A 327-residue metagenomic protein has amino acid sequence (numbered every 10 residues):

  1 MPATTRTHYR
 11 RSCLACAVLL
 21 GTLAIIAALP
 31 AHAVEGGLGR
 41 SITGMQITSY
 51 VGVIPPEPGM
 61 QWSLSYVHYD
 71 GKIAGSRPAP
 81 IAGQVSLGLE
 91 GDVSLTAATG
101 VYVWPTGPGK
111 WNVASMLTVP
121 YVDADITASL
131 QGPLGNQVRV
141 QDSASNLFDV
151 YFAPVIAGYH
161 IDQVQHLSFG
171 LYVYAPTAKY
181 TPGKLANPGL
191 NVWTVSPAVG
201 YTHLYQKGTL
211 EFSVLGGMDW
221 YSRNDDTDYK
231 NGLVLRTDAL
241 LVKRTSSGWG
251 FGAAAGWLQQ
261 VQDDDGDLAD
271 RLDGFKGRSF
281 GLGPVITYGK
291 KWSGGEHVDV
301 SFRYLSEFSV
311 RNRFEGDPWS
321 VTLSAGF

Functional and structural regions predicted by a protein language model:
E35-G36, V51-G59, G71-I73, P105-A114 (+5 more regions): Short loop/turn motifs that connect adjacent beta-strands in outer-membrane beta-barrel proteins
E35-S41, D70-L95, L130, G135-D142 (+1 more regions): Surface-exposed strand-loop-strand hairpins of Gram-negative outer-membrane beta-barrel proteins
G37, G75, A82-G83, N224-F327: Outer membrane beta-barrel transmembrane domains
G52-V53, L64, A97-Y102, F152-G158 (+7 more regions): Residues on the lipid-exposed face of transmembrane beta-strands in outer-membrane beta-barrel proteins
M60-L64, W111-V119, Q165-L171, V195 (+7 more regions): Transmembrane beta-strands of outer-membrane beta-barrel proteins
V67-Y69, T118-V122, Y172-P176, L215-Y221 (+3 more regions): Outer-membrane beta-barrel pore domains and translocons
E90-A98, A144-Y151, G189-V195, Y229-L235 (+2 more regions): Residues that define the transmembrane beta-barrel architecture of outer-membrane proteins
W111-A114, P120-K230, D273-F275: Outer-membrane pore/translocation modules
